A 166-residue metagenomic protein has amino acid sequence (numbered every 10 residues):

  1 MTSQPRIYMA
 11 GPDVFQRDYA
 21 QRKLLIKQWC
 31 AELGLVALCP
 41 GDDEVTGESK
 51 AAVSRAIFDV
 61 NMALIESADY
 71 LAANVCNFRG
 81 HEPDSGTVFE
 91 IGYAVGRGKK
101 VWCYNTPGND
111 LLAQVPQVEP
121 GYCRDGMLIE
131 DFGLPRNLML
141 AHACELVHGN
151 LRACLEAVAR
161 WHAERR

Functional and structural regions predicted by a protein language model:
M1-R166: Conserved catalytic or regulatory cores that recognize and/or transform ribose-phosphate-containing ligands
